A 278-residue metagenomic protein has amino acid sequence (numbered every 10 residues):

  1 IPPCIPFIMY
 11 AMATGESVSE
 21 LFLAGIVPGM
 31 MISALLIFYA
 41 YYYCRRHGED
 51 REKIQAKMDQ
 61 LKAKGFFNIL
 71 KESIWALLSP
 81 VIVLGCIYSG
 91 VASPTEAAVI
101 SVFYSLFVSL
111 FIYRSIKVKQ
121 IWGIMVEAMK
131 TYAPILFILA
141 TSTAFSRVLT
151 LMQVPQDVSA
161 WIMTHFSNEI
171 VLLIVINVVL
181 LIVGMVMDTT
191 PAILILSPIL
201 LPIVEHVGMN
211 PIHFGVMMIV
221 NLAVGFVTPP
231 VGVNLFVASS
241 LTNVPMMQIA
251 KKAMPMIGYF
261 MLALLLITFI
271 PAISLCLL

Functional and structural regions predicted by a protein language model:
I1-L278: Alpha-helical transmembrane segments of multi-pass membrane transport proteins
